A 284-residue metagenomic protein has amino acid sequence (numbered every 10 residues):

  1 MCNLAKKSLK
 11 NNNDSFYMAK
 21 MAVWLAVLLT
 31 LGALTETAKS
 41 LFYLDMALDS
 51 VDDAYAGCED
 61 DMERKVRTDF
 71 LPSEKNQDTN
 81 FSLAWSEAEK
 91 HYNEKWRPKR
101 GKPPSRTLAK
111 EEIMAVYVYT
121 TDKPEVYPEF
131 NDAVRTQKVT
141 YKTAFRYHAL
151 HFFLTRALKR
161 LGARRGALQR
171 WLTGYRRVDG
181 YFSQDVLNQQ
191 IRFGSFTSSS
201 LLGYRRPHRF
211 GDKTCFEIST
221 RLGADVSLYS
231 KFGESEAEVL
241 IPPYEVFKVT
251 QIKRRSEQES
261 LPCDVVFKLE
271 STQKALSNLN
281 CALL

Functional and structural regions predicted by a protein language model:
M1-N11: PEST-like, low-complexity acidic/proline-rich intrinsically disordered segments, predominantly at protein N-termini
N3-L4, K20-V23, A282-L284: A positional/structural detector of protein chain ends, strongest at the extreme C-terminus and weakly at the extreme
L9-D14, K20-K39: Cleavable N-terminal signal peptides of Sec/SRP-targeted secreted and luminal proteins
K39-D61: Short N-terminal segments immediately surrounding and downstream of signal-peptide cleavage
D60, V66-A224: Internal glycine-rich, Lys/Arg-flanked active-site/core loops of soluble domains
K231-L284: Compact beta-sheet-dominated globular domain cores
